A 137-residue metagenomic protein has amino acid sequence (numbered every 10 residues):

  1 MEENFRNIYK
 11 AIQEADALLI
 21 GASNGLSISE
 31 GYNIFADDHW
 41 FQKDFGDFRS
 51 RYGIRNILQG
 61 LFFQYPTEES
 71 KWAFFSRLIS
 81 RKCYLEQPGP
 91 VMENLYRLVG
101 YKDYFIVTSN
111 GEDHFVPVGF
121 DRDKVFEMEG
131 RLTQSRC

Functional and structural regions predicted by a protein language model:
M1-C137: Conserved catalytic core of sirtuin-type NAD+-dependent deacylases
